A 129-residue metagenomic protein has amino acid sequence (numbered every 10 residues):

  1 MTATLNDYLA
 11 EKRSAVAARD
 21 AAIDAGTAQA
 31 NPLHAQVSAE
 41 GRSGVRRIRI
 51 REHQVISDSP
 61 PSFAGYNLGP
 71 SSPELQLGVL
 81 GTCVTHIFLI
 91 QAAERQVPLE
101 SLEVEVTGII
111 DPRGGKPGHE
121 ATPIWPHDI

Functional and structural regions predicted by a protein language model:
M1-L77, I90-I129: Extended beta-strand/beta-hairpin segments
L80-V84: Alpha-helical metal-binding/catalytic segments enriched in His/Glu/Asp
